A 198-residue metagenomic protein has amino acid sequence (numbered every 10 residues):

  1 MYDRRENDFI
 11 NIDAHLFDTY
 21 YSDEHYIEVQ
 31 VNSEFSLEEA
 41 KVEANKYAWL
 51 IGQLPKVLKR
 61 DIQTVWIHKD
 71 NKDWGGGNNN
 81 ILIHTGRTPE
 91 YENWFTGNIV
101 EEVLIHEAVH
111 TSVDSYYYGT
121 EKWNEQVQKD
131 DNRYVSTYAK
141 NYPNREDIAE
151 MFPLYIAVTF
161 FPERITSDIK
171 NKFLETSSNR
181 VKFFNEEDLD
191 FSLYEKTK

Functional and structural regions predicted by a protein language model:
M1-H84: Auxiliary, metal-adjacent structural segments of Zn-dependent hydrolase domains
Q30-A40, P89-F95, Y134-Y142, S167-K170: Second-shell loop/turn segments in exported
G52, K56, V109-Y117, L154-F161 (+1 more regions): Sec-exported extracytoplasmic/periplasmic mature domains
K56-T64, I105-V109, N144: Loop/turn elements at helix/coil->beta-strand transitions in domains of secreted/extracellular proteins
T85-L104: Short pre-active-site segment immediately N-terminal to the catalytic Zn-binding motif
N98-Y117, A149: Active-site recognition of the HExxH zinc-binding catalytic motif
S115-V127: Short acidic alpha-helical/loop segments enriched in Asp/Glu that coordinate divalent cations
Q126-K198: Metalloprotease/metallohydrolase-associated module, dominated by Zn2+-dependent proteases
